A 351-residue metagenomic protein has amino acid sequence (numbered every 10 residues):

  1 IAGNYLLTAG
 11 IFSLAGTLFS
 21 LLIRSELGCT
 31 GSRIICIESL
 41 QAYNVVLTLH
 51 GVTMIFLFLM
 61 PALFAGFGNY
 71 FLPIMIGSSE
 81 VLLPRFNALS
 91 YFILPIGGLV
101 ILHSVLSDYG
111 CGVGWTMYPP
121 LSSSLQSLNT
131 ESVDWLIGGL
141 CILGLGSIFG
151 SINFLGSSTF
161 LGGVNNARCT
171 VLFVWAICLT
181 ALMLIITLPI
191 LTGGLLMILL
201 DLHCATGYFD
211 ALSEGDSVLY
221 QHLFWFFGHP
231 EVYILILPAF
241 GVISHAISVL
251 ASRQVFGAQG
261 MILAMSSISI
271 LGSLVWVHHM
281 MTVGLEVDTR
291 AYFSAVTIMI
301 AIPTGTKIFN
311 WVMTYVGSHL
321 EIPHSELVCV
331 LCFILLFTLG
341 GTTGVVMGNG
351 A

Functional and structural regions predicted by a protein language model:
I1-A351: Membrane-embedded and interfacial regions of multi-pass energy-transducing membrane proteins
